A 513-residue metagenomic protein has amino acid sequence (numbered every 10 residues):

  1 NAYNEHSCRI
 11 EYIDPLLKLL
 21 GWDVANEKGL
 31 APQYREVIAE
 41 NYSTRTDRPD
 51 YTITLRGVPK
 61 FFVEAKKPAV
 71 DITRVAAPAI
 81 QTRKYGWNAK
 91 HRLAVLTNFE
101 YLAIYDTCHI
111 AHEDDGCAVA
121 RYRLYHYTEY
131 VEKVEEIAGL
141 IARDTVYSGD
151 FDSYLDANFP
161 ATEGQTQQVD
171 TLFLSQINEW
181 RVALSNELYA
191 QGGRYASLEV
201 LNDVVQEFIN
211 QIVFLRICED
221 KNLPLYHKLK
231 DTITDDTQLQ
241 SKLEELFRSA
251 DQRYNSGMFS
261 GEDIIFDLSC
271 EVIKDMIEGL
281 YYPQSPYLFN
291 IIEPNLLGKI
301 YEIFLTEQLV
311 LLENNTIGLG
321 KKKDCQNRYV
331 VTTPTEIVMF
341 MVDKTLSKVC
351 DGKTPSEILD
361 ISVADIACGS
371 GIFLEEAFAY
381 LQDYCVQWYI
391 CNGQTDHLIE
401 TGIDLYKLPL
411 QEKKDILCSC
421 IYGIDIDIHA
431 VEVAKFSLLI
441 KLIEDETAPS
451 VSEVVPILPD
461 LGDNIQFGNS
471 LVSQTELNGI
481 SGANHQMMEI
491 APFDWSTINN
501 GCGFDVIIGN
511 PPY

Functional and structural regions predicted by a protein language model:
N1, N41-R45, L55-P59, A65-R83 (+3 more regions): Short, basic/polar, glycine-containing "phosphate-handling" surface segments that engage DNA
A2, C8, L17, A25 (+2 more regions): SAM-dependent methyltransferase catalytic region
I10-D14, T171, S175-N178, D203-Q211 (+11 more regions): Non-catalytic, well-ordered alpha-helical scaffold segments
I13-K18, A79-N98, G402, Y406-K407 (+1 more regions): Metal-dependent nuclease catalytic cores in nucleic-acid-processing enzymes, especially RNase H-like/related
P49, P59, H91, D360 (+1 more regions): Local beta-strand N-terminus motif with an aromatic residue
I104-C108, K228, K435, L477: A short acidic (Asp/Glu
W180, L184-E187, Q191, R216 (+7 more regions): A short secondary-structure junction motif
R216-G261, A364-S370, A377: Extended, well-ordered alpha-helical scaffold/bundle regions in very large, multi-domain proteins
